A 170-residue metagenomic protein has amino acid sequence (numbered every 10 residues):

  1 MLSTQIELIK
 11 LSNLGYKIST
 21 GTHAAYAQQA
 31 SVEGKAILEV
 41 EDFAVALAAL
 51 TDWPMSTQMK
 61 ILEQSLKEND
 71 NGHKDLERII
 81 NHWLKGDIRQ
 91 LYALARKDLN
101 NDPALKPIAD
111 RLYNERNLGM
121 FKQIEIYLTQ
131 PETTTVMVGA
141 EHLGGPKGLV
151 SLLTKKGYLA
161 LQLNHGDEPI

Functional and structural regions predicted by a protein language model:
M1-I108, L112: Structured, acidic catalytic/metal-binding patches in enzyme active sites
K106-I170: A cross-kingdom marker for long, charged
